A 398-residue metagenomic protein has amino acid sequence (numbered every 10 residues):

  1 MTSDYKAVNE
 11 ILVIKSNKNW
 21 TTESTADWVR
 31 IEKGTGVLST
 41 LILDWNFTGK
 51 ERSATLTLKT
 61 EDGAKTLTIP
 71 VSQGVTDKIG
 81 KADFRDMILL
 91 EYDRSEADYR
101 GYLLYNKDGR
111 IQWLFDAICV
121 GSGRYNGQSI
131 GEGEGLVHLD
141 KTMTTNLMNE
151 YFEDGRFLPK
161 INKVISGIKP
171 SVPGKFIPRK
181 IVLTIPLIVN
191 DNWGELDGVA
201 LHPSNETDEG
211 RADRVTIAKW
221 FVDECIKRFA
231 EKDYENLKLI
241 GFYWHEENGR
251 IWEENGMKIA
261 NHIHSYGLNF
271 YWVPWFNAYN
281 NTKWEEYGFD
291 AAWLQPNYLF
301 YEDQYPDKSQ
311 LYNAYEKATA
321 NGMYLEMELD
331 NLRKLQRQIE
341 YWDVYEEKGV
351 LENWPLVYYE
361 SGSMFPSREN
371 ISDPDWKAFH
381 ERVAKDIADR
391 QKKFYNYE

Functional and structural regions predicted by a protein language model:
I11-T40: Surface-exposed binding patches on compact interaction domains or structured appendages
L38-S53: Extracellular/luminal low-complexity segments enriched in Ser/Thr/Pro
K50-D62: A short beta-strand micro-motif common to beta-rich folds, especially ectodomain repeats
G63-T76: C-terminal edge beta-strand
K78-W220: N-terminal catalytic cores of secreted or lumenal carbohydrate-active enzymes
P178-V189, N205-V222, L239-N248, A260-N281 (+1 more regions): Aromatic-lined carbohydrate-recognition surfaces of secreted/lumenal glycan-active proteins
E247-N331: Glycoside hydrolase catalytic-domain groove-lining segments
A291-Q304, Q310-E398: Substrate-binding cleft of secreted/luminal carbohydrate-active enzymes
